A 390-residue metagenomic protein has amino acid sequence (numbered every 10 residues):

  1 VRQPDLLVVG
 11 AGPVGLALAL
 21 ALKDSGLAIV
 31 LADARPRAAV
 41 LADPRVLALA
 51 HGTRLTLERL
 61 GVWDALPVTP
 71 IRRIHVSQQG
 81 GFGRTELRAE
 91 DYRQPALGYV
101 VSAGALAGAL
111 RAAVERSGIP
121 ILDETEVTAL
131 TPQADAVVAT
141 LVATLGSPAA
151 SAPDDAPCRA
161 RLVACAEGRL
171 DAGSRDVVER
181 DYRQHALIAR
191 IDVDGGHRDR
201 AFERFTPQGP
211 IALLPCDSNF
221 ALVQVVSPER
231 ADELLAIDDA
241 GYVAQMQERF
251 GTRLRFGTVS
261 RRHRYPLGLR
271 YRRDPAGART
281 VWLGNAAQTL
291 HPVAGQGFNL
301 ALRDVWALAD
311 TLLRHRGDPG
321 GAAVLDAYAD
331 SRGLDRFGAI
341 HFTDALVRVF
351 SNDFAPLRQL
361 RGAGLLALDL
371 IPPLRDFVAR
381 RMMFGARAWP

Functional and structural regions predicted by a protein language model:
R2, V68-R175, R180-I188, D194 (+1 more regions): Conserved N-terminal helical subregion
P4-L31: N-terminal Rossmann-like FAD-binding beta1-loop-alpha1 element of flavoenzymes
K23-R45: Glycine-rich FAD pyrophosphate-binding loop
D43-Q79: N-terminal FAD cofactor-binding segment of flavoenzymes
T144-A149, P153-P157, L162-R255, V259-R262: Conserved FAD-binding catalytic core of PHBH/FMO-like flavoproteins
E233-G320: FAD/FMN-dependent oxidoreductases across multiple families
D310-P390: C-terminal helical "tail/cap" subdomain of flavin- and related membrane-associated enzymes
